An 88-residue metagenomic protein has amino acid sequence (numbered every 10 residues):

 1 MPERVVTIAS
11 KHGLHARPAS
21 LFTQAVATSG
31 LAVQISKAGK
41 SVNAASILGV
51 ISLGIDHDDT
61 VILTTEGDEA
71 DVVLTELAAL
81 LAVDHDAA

Functional and structural regions predicted by a protein language model:
M1-S10: Short amphipathic
R4, L31-V33, V61: Conserved beta-strand core positions
I8, G39, I62, E66: Generic anion/oxyanion-binding catalytic loop in active/binding sites
A9-L53: Compact, glycine-rich, soluble single-domain proteins
S52-A88: C-terminal structural segments of small proteins and small subunits
